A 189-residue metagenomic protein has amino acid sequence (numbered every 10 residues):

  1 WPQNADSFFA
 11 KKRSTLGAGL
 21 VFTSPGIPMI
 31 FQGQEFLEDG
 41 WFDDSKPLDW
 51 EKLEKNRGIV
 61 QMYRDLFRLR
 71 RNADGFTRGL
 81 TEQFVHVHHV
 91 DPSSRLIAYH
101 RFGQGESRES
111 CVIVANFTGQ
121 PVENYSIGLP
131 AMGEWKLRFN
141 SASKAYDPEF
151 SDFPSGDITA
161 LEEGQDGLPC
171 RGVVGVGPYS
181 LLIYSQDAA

Functional and structural regions predicted by a protein language model:
W1-A5: A solvent-exposed, charged loop/short amphipathic helix patch at secondary-structure junctions
D6-T15, L20-I30, Q34-A189: Carbohydrate-interacting/catalytic domains
